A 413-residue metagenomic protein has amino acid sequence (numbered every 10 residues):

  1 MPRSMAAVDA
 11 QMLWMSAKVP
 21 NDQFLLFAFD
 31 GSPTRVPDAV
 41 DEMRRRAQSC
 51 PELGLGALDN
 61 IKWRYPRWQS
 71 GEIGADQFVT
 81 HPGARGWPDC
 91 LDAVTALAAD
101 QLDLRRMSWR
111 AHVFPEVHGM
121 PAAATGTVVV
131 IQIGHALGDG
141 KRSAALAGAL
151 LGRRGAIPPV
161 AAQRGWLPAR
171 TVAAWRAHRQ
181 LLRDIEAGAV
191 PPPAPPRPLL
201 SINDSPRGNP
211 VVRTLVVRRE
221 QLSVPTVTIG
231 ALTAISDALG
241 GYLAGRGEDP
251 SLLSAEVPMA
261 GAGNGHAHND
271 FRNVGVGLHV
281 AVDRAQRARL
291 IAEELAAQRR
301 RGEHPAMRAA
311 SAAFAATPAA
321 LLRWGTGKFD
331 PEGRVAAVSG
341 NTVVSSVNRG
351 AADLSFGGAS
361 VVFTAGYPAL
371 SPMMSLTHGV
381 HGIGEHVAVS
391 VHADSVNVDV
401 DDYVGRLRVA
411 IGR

Functional and structural regions predicted by a protein language model:
M1-K18: N-terminal alpha-helical "arm" segments
M1-R3, L26-D38, R44-Q48, L55-P372 (+2 more regions): Soluble acyl-CoA-dependent acyltransferase catalytic core bearing the H(X)4D motif
P20-L26: Generic N-terminal amphipathic, Lys/Arg-enriched alpha-helix
M373-R413: Extended, hydrophobic beta-loop-alpha segments that form or line the acyl/peptidyl-thioester binding and transfer paths
